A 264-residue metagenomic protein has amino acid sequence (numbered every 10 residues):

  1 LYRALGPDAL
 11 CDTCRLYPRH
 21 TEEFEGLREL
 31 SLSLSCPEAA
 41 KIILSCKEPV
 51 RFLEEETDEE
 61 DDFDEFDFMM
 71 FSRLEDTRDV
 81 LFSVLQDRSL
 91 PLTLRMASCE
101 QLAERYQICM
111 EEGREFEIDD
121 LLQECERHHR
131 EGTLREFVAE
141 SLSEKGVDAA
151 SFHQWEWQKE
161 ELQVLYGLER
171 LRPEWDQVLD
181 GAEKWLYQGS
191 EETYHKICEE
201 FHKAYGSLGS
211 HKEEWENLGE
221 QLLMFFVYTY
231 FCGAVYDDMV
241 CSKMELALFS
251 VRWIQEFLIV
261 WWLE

Functional and structural regions predicted by a protein language model:
L1-L44: Short Cys/His-based metal-binding microdomains
Y2, F24, E65-M69, R73 (+2 more regions): Conserved aromatic-histidine-acidic binding/catalytic patches
E38-R130, R135: Charged, amphipathic alpha-helical linkers/stalks
P91-E264: Hydrophobic, aromatic-lined core segments that form the binding pocket/scaffold for planar heteroaromatic ligands
